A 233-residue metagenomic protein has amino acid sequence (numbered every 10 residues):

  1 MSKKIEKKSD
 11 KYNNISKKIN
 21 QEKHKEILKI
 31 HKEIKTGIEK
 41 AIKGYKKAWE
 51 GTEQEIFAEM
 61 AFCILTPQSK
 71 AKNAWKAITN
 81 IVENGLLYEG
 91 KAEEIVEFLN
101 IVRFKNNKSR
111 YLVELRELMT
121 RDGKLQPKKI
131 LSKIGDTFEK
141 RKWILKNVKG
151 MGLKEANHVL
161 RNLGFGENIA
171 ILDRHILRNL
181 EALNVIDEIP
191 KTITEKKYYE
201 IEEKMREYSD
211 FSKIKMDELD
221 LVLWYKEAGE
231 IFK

Functional and structural regions predicted by a protein language model:
S2-A48, S109, K124-K128, S132 (+2 more regions): C-terminal accessory module of base-excision DNA glycosylases/AP lyases that mediates lesion recognition and DNA
S2-N84, Y88-I101: Structure-specific DNA junction-binding interface
E59-Q68, E114-E117, R161, D220-A228: Short, hydrophobic/amphipathic alpha-helical patches that form generic packing surfaces within helical domains
L65-N73, G85-L86, T120, E167 (+2 more regions): Short alpha-helix boundary/capping elements
T66-K70, N100, F104, G164-N168 (+1 more regions): Amphipathic alpha-helical interaction elements
P67, N80, L118, N162 (+1 more regions): Active-site catalytic microenvironments for nucleophilic, acid-base chemistry
K72-K76, G90, N107, K154 (+1 more regions): Alpha-helix N-cap and coil->helix boundary residues
I78-K149: Alpha-helical ds-nucleic-acid-binding substructure associated with the helix-hairpin-helix region of base-excision DNA
